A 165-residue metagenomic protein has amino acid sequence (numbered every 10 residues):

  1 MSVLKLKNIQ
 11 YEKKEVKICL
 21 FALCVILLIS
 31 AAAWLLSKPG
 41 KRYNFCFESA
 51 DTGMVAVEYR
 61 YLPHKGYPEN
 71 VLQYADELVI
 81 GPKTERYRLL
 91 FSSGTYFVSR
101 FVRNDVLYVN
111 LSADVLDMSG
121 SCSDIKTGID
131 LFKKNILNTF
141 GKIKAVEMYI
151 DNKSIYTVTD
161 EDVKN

Functional and structural regions predicted by a protein language model:
M1-N165: Bimodal "functional hotspot" detector
